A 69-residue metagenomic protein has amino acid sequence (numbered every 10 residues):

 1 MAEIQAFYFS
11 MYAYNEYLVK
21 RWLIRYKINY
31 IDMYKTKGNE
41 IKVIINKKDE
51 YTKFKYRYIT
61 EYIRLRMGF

Functional and structural regions predicted by a protein language model:
M1-F69: Mitochondrial intermembrane space
